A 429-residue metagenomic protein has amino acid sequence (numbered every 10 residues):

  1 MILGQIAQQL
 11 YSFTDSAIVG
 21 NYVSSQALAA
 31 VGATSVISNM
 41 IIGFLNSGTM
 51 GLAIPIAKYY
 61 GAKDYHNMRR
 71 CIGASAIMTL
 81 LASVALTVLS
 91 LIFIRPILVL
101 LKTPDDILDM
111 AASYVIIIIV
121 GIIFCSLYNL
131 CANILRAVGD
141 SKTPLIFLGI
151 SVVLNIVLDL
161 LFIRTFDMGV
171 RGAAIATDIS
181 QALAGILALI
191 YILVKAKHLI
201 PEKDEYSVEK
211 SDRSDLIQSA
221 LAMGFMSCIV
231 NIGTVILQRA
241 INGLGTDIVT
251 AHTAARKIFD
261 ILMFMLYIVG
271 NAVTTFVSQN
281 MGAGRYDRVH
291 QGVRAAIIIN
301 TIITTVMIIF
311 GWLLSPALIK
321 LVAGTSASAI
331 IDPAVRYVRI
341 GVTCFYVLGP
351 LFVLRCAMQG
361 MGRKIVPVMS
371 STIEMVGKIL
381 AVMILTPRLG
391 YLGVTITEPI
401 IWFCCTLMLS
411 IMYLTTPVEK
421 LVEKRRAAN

Functional and structural regions predicted by a protein language model:
M1, Q5, A17, I54 (+15 more regions): Transmembrane alpha-helix boundary and packing residues in multipass membrane permease domains and related
M1-D15, I117, S151, S180-A184 (+3 more regions): Transmembrane helical elements of multi-pass membrane transporters/channels
M1-Y22, V36-G51, P55, L80-T87 (+4 more regions): N-terminal transmembrane alpha-helices
L10-A29, L98-D105, L161-M168, C228-I261 (+4 more regions): Helix-terminus/linker motif at the lipid-water interface of multi-pass membrane proteins
V19-N39, D106-M110, V170-R171, D212-S219 (+5 more regions): Interfacial/gating helices of multi-pass transporter permease domains
L28-V88, C125-P144, H252-S315, L348-S370: Small-residue-rich hydrophobic transmembrane alpha-helices
T49, I118-R136, P144-V152, A173-I186 (+4 more regions): Short runs within selected transmembrane alpha-helices of multi-pass transporters and secretion channels
I56-G121, D167-L221, V277-C344, L385-N429: Short alpha-helical transmembrane segments in multi-pass integral membrane proteins
